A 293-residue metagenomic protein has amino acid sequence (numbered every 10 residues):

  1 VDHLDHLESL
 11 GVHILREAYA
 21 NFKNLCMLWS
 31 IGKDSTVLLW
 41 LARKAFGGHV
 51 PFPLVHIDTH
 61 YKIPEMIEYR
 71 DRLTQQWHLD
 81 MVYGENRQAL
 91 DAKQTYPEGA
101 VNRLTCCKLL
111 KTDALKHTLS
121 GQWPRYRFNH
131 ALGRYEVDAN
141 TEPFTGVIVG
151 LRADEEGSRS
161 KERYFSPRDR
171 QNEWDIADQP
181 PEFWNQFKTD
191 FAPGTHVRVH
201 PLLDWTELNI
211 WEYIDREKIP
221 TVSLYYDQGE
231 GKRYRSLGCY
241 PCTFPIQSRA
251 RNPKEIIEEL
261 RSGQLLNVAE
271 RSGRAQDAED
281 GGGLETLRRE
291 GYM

Functional and structural regions predicted by a protein language model:
V1-M293: Nucleotide-activated chemistry modules centered on ATP-dependent adenylation/adenylyltransferase
